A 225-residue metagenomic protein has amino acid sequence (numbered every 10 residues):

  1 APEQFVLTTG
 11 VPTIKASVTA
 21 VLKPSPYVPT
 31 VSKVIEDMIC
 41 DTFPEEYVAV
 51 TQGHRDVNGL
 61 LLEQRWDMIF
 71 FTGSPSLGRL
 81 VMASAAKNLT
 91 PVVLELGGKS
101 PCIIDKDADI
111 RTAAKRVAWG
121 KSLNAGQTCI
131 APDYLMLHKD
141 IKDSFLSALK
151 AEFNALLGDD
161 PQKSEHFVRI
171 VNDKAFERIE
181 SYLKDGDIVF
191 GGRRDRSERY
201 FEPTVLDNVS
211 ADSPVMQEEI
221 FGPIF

Functional and structural regions predicted by a protein language model:
A1-T112: Rossmann-like NAD(P) dinucleotide-binding subdomain of oxidoreductase/dehydrogenase enzymes
A20-V21, S164-H166, F221-I224: Short, flexible active-site loops
F43, S76-A211: ALDH superfamily catalytic-core signature
V48, I224-F225: Short, conserved active-site loop motifs that form the nucleotide-linked donor/cofactor pocket
E198-E202, E218-I224: Conserved glycine-rich beta-strand-loop-beta hairpin in the small C-terminal domain of fold type I
S213-Q217: Cytochrome P450 core scaffold surrounding the K-helix E-X-X-R motif and the conserved "meander" helix-loop region
